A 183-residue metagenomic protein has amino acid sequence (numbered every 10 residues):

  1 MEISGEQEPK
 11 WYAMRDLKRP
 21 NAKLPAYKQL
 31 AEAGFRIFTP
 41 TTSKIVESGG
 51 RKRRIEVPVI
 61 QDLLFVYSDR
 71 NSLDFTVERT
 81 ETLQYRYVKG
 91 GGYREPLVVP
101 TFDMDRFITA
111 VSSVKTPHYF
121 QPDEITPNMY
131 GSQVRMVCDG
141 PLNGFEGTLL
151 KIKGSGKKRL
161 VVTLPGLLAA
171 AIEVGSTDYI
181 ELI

Functional and structural regions predicted by a protein language model:
M1-Y130, L142, T148-I183: Acidic-enriched and Gly/Ser
Q133: Flexible glycine-rich surface loops and low-complexity tracts that mediate binding to linear polymers
M136-V137: A generic structural signal for residues embedded in beta-strands
